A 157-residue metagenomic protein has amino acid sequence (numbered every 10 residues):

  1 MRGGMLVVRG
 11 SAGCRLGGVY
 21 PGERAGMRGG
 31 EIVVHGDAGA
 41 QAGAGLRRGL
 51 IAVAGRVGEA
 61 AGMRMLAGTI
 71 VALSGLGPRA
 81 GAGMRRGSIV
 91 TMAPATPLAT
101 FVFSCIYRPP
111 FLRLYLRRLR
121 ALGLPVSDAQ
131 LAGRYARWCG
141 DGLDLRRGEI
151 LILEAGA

Functional and structural regions predicted by a protein language model:
M5-R9, G13, G22-H35, G39-Q41 (+3 more regions): Intrinsically disordered, low-complexity terminal regions
